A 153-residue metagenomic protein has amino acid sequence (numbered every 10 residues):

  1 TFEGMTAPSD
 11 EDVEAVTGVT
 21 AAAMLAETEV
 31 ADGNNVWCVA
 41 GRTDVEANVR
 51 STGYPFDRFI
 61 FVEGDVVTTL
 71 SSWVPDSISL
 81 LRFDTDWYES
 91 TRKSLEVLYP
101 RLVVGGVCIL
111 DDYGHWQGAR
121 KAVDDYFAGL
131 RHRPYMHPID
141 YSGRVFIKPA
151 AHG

Functional and structural regions predicted by a protein language model:
T1-G153: S-adenosylmethionine/decaboxylated-SAM
